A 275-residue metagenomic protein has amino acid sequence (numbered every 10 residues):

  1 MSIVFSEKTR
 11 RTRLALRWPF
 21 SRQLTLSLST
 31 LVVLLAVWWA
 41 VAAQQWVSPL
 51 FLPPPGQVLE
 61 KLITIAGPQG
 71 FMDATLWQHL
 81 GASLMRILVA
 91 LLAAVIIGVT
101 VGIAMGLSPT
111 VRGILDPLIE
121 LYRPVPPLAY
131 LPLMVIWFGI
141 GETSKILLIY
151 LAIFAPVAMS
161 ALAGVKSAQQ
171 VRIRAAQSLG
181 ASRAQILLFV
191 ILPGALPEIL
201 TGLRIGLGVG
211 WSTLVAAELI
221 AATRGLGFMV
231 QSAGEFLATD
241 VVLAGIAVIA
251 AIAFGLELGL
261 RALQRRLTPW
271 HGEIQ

Functional and structural regions predicted by a protein language model:
M1-V32, L258-Q275: Transmembrane alpha-helical segments of polytopic membrane transport and secretion proteins
L16, Q44-L92: Periplasmic/extracellular loop-to-transmembrane helix junction in inner-membrane transport proteins
L59, D73, W77, G81 (+9 more regions): Alpha-helical membrane-protein architecture signal
V89-I119: Transmembrane-helix boundary motif in ABC transporter permease subunits
E120-P156, A163-G164: Generic hydrophobic transmembrane alpha-helix motif, especially the helices
I136, G164-V165, S212-I249, T268-Q275: Glycine-rich helix-loop "coupling/hinge" segments at transmembrane-helix boundaries in multipass transporters
L147, L151, R183-A216, D240 (+4 more regions): Transmembrane alpha-helices
S160-I205, L226: Short cytoplasmic-facing helical segments at TM-TM junctions of multi-pass membrane proteins
